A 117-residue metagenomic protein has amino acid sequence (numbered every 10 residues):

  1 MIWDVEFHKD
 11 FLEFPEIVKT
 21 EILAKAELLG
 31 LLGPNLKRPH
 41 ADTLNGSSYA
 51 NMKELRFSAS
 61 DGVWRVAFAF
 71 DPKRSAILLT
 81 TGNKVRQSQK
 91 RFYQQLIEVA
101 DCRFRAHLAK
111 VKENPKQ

Functional and structural regions predicted by a protein language model:
M1-V63, P72-A76, N83-Q117: Basic, Lys/Arg-enriched alpha-helical interface segments
